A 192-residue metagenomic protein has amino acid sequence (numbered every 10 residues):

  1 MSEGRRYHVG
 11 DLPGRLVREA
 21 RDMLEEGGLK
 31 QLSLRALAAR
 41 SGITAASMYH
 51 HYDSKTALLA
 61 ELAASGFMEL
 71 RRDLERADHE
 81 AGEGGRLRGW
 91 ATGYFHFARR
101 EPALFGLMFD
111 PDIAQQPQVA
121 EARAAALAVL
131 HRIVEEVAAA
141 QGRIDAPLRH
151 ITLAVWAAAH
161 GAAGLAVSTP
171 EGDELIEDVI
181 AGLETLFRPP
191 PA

Functional and structural regions predicted by a protein language model:
M1-D11, D22, P191-A192: N-terminal intrinsically disordered/low-complexity leader segments
L12-A20, L37, L62-G66, L70 (+2 more regions): Generic hydrophobic, amphipathic alpha-helix propensity
R15, E19, M23-A57, E61: Helix-turn-helix
L24, L59-G66, M108, V119-R123: Alpha-helical DNA-contacting segments of helix-turn-helix folds
E61, E75-A103, V129, I151 (+1 more regions): Hydrophobic alpha-helical connector segments
F97, Q115-A139, R149-A154, E174-R188: Amphipathic alpha-helical packing segments from all-alpha helical-bundle domains
R99-P117, G164-T169: Amphipathic alpha-helical segments used for helix-helix packing
